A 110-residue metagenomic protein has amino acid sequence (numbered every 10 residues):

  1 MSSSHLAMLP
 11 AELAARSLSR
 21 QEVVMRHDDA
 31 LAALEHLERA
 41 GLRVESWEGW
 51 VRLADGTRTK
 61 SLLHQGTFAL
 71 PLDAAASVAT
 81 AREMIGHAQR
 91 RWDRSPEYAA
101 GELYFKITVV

Functional and structural regions predicted by a protein language model:
M1-V24: Long, contiguous N-terminal structural blocks used for assembly/anchoring
H5, G56, I107-V110: Short flexible/disordered coil segments
M8, D29-A32, T80, M84: Exposed alpha-helical structural elements
Q21-A69: Amphipathic alpha-helical interaction modules
A79-V110: Amphipathic alpha-helical binding modules
